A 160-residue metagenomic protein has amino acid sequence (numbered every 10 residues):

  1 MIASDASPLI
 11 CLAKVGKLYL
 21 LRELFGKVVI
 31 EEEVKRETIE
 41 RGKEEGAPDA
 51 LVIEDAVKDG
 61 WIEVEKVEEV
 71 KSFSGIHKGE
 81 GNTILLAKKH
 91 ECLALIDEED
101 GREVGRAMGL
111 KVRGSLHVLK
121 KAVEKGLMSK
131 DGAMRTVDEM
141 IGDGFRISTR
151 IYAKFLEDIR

Functional and structural regions predicted by a protein language model:
M1-C92, E99, L110, R150 (+1 more regions): Active-site-proximal, substrate-binding regions of enzyme catalytic domains and RNA-binding/basic surfaces
I30-E31, V57, R102-R160: Acidic, PIN/NYN-like endoribonuclease modules and their adjacent C-terminal/linker elements
